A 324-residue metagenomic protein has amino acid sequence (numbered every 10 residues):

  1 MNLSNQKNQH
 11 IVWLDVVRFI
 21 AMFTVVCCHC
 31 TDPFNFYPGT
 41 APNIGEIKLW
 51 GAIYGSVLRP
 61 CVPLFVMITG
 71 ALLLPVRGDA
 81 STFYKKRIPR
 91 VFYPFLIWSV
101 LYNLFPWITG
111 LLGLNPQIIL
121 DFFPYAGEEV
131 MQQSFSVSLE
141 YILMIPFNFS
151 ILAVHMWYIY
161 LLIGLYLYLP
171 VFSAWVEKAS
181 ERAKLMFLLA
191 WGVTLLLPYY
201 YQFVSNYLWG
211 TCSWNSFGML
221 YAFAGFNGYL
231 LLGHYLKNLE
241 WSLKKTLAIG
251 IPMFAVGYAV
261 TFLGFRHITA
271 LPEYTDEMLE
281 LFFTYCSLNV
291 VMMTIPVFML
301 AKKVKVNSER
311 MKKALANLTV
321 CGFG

Functional and structural regions predicted by a protein language model:
M1-G324: Alpha-helical transmembrane segments and their immediate juxtamembrane cytosolic regions
